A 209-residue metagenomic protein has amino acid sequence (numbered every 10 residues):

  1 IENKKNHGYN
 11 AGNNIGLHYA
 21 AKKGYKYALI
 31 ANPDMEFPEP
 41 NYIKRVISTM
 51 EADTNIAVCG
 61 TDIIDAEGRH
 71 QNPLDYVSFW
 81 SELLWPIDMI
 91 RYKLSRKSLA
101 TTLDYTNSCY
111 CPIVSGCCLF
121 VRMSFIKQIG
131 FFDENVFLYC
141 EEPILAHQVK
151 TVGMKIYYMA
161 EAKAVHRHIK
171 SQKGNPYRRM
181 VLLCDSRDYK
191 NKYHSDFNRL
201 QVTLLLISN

Functional and structural regions predicted by a protein language model:
N3, A31-P33, D133: Active-site acidic Asp-centered loop
N3-K23: Glycine-rich, basic loop-to-helix element that forms the pyrophosphate-binding segment of sugar-nucleotide handling
H7, M35-F37, V136: Acidic metal-phosphate-binding loop of nucleotide-sugar-dependent transferases
Y25-E36: Short beta-strand-to-loop acidic/aromatic patch adjacent to the donor-nucleotide binding site
E36-L74: Conserved donor NDP-sugar-binding/catalytic core segment of glycosyltransferases
F79-C111: Short, flexible, basic/aromatic active-site loop/helix in glycosyltransferases
D104-N107, P112-K163: A short, conserved alpha-helix in the catalytic core of glycosyltransferases
H147, T151-N209: Active-site-adjacent helix/loop segment of glycosyltransferases that harbors family-specific signature motifs
